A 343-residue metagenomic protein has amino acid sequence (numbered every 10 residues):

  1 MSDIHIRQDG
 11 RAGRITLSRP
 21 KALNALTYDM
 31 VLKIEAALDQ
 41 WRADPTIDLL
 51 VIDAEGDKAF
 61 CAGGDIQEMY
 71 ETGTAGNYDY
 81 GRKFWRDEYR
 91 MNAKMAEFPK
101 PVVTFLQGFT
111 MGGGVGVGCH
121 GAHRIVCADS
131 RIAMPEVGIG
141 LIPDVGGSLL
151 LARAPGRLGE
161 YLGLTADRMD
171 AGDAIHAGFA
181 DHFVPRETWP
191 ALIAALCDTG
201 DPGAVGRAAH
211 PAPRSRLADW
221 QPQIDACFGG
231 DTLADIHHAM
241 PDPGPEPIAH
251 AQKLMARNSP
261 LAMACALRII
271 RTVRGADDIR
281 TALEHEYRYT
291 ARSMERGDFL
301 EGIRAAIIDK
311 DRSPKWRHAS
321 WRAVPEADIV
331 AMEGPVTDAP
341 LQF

Functional and structural regions predicted by a protein language model:
M1-D53, A93, A331, F343: Conserved CoA-thioester-binding segment of acyl-CoA-metabolizing enzymes
I15, I52, D65, V117-G118 (+3 more regions): Hydrophobic/aromatic residues within transmembrane alpha-helices of multi-pass small-molecule transporters
A54-D87, G140, M332: Glycine- (often His-adjacent) and acidic-residue-rich active-site loop that binds/positions the CoA thioester
M95-I139, Y161-D167, A171: Glycine-rich beta-to-alpha active-site loop
G121-D144, H176-L192: Gly/Pro- and small hydrophobic-enriched strand-loop and loop-to-helix capping segments that sit at the rims
A154-T199: Loop-centered beta-sheet repeat module
H182-N258: Amphipathic alpha-helical blocks and their helix-capping loop/short-beta junctions
Y289, G297, E301-F343: C-terminal amphipathic alpha-helical interaction region
